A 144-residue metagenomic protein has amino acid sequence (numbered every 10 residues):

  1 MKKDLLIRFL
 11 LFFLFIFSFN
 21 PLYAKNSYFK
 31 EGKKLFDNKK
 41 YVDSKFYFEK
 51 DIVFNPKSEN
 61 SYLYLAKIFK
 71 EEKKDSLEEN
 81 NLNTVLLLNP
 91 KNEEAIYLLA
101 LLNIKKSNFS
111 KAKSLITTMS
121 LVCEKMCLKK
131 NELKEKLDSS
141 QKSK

Functional and structural regions predicted by a protein language model:
D37-N38, E71-E72, K105, K136-S143: Register position in tetratricopeptide repeats
D51, T84-V85, T118-M119: Canonical positions in the second alpha-helix
Y64, L98, E132-K136: Canonical tetratricopeptide repeat
K113-K144: Terminal, low-structured helical/coil segments at or just beyond the last alpha-helical repeat
